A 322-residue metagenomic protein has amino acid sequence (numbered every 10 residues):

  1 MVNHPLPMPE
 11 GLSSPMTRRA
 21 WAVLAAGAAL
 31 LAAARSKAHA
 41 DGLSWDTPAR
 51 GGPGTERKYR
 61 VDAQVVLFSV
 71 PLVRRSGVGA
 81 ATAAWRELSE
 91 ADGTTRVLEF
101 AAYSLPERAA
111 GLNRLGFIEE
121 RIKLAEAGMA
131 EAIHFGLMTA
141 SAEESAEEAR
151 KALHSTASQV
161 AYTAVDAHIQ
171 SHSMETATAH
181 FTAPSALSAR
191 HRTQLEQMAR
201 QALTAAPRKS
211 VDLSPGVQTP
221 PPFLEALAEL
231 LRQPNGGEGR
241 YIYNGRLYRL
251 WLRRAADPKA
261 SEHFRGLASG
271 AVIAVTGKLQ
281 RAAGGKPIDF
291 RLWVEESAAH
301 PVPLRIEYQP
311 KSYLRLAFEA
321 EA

Functional and structural regions predicted by a protein language model:
M1-M16, A20, L24-L31: N-terminal secretory signal peptides
N3-P7, G11-S13, A205, Q218 (+1 more regions): Selective for proline/serine-rich intrinsically disordered segments in cytosolic/nuclear regulatory regions
P15-A20, D41, E147-K151, A189-T193 (+3 more regions): Polar/charged alpha-helical tracts
W21, W45, W85, L187 (+4 more regions): A residue-identity detector for tryptophan
L31-K37: C-terminal segment of classical bacterial N-terminal signal peptides
H39-T178, P220-A322: Acidic, serine/threonine-rich low-complexity disordered tracts
F181-V217: Surface-exposed beta-loop interaction hotspot
